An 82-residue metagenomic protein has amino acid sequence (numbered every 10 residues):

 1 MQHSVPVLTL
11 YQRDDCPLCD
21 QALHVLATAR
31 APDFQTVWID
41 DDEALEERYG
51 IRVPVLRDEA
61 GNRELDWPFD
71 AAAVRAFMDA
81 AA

Functional and structural regions predicted by a protein language model:
M1-T28, Q35: Local sequence-structure signature of Cys/Sec-based thiol-disulfide redox active-site neighborhoods
L10-R13, D40, P68-F69: Conserved residues at beta->alpha junctions
Y11, L56-R57: Hydrophobic beta-strand positions
D15-L18, A22, L45, D70 (+1 more regions): Amphipathic alpha-helical interface surfaces
A27-T28, E46-R48: Short loop/helix-cap segments at secondary-structure boundaries that form the rim of catalytic
P32-E43, G50: Thiol-based oxidoreductase modules, predominantly thioredoxin-like and allied folds used for disulfide exchange
G50-L56: Structural micro-motif
A60-A82: Non-catalytic, surface beta->alpha helical segment in thiol-disulfide oxidoreductase systems
